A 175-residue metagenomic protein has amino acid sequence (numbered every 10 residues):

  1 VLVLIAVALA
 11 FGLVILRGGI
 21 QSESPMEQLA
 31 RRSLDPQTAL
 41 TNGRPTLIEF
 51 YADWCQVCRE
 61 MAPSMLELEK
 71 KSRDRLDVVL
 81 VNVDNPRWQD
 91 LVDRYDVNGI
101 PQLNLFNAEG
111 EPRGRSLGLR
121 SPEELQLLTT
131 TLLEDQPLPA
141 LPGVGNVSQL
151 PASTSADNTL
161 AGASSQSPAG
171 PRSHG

Functional and structural regions predicted by a protein language model:
V1-E27, A163-G175: N-terminal targeting signals for export/organelle localization
E27-P45: A short beta-strand-turn-helix
T41-C55: Short active-site neighborhood of thiol/selenol oxidoreductases, capturing the structured segment around
Y51, R59-M61, Y95: Detector for the c-type heme attachment site
C55-R59, L103: The canonical Cys-X-X-Cys-His
R59-S72: Typically the conserved alpha-helix immediately C-terminal to a functionally engaged Cys/Sec in thioredoxin-like
E69, R73-Q89, L119: Thiol-based oxidoreductase modules, predominantly thioredoxin-like and allied folds used for disulfide exchange
G99, N104-A152: Non-catalytic, surface beta->alpha helical segment in thiol-disulfide oxidoreductase systems
